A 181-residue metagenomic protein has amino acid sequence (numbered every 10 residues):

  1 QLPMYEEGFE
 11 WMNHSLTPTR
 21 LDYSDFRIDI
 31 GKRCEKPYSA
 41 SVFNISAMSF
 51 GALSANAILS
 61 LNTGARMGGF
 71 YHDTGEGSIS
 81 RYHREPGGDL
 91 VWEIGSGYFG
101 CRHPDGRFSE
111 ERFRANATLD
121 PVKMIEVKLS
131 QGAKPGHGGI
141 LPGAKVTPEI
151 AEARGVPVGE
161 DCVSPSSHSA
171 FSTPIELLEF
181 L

Functional and structural regions predicted by a protein language model:
Q1-D73, G77-G87, W92-G136, P142-G143: Conserved, well-structured core domains of diverse proteins
S39-N44, E152-S166: Gly-rich Lys/Arg/Thr-decorated short loops/hinges at beta-loop-alpha junctions or inter-strand turns that position
P86, L119-K123, P157-G159, L178-L181: Intrinsic structural disorder
I125-S130, P148-V158: Non-cysteine beta-strand/loop elements that form the S-adenosyl-L-methionine
L141-E149: Short, surface-exposed, charged loop/turn segments at secondary-structure junctions
V163-L181: Glycine-rich phosphate/ribose-binding loops and adjacent secondary-structure elements that form binding surfaces
